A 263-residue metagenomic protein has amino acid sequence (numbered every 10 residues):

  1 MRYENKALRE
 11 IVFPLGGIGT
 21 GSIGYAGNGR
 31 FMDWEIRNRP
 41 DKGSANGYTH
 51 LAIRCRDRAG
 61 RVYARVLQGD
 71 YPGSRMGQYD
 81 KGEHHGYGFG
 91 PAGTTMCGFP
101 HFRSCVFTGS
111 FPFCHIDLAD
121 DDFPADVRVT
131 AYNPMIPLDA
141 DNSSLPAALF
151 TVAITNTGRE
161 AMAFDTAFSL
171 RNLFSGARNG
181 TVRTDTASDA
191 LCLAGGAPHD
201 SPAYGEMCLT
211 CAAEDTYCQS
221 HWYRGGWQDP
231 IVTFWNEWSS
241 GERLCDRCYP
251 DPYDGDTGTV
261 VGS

Functional and structural regions predicted by a protein language model:
M1, L8-I11, F102-S104, L138-D141 (+2 more regions): Generic recognition of flexible, low-complexity loop/linker segments
M1-G77: Beta-strand-rich N-terminal accessory domains
R9, T49, S110-P112, P146-F150 (+1 more regions): Residues that flank catalytic or metal-binding motifs in active/ligand-binding sites
E10-V12, G19-G21, H115, T151 (+1 more regions): Beta-sheet entry/capping signal
R30, C114-L118, T157: Beta-propeller domains with acidic blade repeats across secreted/periplasmic ectodomains and cytosolic WD/CNH propellers
D57, L118-D122, N156: Short acidic, glycine-rich loop/turn motifs
M76-P146, G225-G262: Extended, loop-rich substrate-binding clefts of extracytoplasmic carbohydrate-active enzymes
V129, P134-R243: Polysaccharide-binding surfaces and accessory modules of carbohydrate-active proteins
